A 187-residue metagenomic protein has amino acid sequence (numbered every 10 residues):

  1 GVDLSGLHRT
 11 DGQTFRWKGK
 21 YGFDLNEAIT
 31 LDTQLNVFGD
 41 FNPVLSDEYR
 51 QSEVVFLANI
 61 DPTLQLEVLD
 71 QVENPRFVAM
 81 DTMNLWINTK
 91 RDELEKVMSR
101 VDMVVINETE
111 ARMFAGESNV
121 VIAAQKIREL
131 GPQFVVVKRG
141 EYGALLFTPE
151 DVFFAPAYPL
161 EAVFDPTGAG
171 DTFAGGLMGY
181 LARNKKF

Functional and structural regions predicted by a protein language model:
G1-F56, D70-P75: Conserved N-terminal subdomain of the carbohydrate kinase-like
D3-L7, F77-T82, F154-P156: Short hydrophobic/aromatic-enriched beta-strand-loop microsegments
R9-G12, T82-W86, T109, Y158-E161: Short, acidic/turn-prone active-site loops that include or flank metal/cofactor- and phosphate-binding residues
W17-K20, R91, E117-S118, F147-E150: Short secondary-structure transition/capping segments
L45, L94, V163: Acidic, amphipathic alpha-helical patches
R50, S99, L130: Structured loop/turn residues at beta-strand edges in well-structured enzyme cores
V54-Q125, G143-A144: Conserved beta-alpha-beta core of the PfkB/ribokinase-like small-molecule kinase fold
V120-F187: Conserved phosphate-binding/catalytic region of the ribokinase-like
